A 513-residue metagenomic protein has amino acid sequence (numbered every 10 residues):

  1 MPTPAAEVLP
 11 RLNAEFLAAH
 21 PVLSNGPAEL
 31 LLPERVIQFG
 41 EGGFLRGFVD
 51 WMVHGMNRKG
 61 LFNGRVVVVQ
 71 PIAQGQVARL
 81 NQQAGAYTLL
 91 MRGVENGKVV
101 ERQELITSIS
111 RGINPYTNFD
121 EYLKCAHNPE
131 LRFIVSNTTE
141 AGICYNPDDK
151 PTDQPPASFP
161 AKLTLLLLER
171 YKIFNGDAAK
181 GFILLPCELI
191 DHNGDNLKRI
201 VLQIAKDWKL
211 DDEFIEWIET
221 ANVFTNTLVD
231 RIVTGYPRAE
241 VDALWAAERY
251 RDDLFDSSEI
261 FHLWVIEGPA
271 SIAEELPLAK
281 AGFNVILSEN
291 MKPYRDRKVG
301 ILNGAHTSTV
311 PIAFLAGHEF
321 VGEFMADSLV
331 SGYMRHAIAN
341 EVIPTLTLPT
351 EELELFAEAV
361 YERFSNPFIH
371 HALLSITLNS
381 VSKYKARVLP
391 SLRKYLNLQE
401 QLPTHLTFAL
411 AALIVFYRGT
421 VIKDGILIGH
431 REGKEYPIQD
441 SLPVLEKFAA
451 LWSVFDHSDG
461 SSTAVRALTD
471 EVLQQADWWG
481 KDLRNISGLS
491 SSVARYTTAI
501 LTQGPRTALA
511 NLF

Functional and structural regions predicted by a protein language model:
M1-F513: Substrate/ligand-engaging "lid" and interaction regions
